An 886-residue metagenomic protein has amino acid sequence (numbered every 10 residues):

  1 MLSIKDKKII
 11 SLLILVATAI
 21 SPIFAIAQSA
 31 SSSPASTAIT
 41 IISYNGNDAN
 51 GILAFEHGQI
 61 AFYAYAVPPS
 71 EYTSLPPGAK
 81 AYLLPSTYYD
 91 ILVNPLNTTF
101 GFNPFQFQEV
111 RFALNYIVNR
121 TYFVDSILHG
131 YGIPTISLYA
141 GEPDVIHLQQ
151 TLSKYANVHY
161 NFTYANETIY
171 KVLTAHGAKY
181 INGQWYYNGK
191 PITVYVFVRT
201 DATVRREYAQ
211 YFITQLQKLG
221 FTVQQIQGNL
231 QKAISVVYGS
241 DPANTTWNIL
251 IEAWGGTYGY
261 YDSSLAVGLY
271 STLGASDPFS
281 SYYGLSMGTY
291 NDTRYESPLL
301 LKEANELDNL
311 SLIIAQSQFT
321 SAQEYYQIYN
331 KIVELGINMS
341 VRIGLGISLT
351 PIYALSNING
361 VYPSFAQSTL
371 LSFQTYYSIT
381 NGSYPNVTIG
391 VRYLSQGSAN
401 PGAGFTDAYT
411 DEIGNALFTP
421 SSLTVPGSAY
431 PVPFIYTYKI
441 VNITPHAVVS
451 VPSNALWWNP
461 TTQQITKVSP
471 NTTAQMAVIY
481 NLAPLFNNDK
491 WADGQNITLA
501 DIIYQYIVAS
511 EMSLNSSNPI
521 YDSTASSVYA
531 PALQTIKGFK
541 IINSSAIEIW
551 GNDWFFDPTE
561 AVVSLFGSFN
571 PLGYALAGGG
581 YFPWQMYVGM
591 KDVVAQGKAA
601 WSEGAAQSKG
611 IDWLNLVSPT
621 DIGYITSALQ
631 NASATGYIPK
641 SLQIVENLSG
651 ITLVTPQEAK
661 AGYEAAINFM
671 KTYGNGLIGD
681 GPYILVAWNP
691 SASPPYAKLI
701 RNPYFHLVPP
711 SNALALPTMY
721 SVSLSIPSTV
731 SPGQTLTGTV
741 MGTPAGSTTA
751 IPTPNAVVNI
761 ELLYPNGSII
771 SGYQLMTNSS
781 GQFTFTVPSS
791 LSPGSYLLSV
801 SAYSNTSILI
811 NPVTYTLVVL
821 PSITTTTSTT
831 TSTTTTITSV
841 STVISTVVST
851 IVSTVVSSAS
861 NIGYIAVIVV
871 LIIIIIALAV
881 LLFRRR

Functional and structural regions predicted by a protein language model:
Q28-A30, A35, P104, Q184-N188 (+14 more regions): Surface-exposed, Gly/Pro/Thr- and Asp/Glu-enriched linker/hinge segments that connect structured elements
I41-N97, A253-T257, D262-V267, S271 (+8 more regions): Extracellular/periplasmic solute-recognition and catalytic clefts
I42-S43, A66-T168, N188, T200 (+4 more regions): Local pocket/hinge segments that shape ligand/substrate recognition
G51-H57, G101-A113, V451-S517: Aromatic- and charge-enriched surface segment that lines or borders ligand/interaction sites
I52-E56, I60, A64-Y65, L219-G284 (+1 more regions): Periplasmic binding protein-like
Q106-L219, E306-N309, K331, Y377-I379 (+8 more regions): Append "and occasionally in soluble cytosolic enzymes with long acidic Gly/Pro-rich linkers
R111-F112, Y116, V124-H129, Q224-I234 (+8 more regions): Extracytoplasmic/peripheral linker and loop segments enriched in polar/acidic and small residues with frequent Thr/Pro
Y270-G274, F279, T350-A399, G404-T410 (+6 more regions): Long beta-strand-rich cores associated with HINT superfamily self-processing modules
